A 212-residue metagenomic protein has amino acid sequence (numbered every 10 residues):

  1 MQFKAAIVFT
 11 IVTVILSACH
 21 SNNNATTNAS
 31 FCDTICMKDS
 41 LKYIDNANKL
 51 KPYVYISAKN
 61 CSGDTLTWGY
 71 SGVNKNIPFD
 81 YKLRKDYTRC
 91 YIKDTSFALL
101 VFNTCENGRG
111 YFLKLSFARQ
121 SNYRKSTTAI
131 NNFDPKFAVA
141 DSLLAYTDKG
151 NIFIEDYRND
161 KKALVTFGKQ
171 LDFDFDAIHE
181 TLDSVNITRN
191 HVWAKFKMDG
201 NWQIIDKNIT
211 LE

Functional and structural regions predicted by a protein language model:
M1-I7: Bacterial N-terminal signal peptides that target proteins for export
I15-A18: C-terminal motif of bacterial Sec signal peptides marking the signal peptidase cleavage site
H20-L99: Terminal domain-start segments
N28-T34, N60-Y81, N107-T127, I152-F173 (+1 more regions): Surface-exposed loop/turn elements that mediate protein-protein interactions on large endomembrane-trafficking
K42-N60, T67, T95-N107, K136-K149 (+2 more regions): Short beta-strand elements that form the blades of beta-propeller/WD-repeat-like and other beta-sheet-rich scaffold
Y81-I92, T128-A140, D172-V185: Repeated scaffold domains used in trafficking and secretory/extracellular systems, primarily beta-propellers
T88-A138, Y146: Extracellular-facing segments of soluble proteins and assemblies that are Gly/Ser/Thr-biased and enriched in aromatics
